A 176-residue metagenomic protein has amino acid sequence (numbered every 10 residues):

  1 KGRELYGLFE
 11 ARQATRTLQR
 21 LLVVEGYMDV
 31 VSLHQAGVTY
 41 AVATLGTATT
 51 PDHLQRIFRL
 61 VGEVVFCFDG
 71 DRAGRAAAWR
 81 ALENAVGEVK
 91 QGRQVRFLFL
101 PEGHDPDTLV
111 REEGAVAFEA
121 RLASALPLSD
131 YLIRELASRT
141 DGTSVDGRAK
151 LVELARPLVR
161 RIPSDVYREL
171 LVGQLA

Functional and structural regions predicted by a protein language model:
K1-L60, V64, A78: Phosphate-handling DNA/RNA-contact segment within nucleic-acid enzymes
Q13, Q55, R59-G62, W79 (+3 more regions): A broad, structural surface signal
M28-D29, T47-T50, D71-A73, P101-D105: Conserved nucleotide-binding/hydrolysis micro-motifs of P-loop NTPases
G37-A41, A81-A85, E112-A115: Short secondary-structure boundary/capping segments
L54-I57, E83-G87, L122-L128: Flexible glycine/proline-rich, aromatic-decorated loop/lid segments
F66-D69: Extracytoplasmic/periplasmic ligand-capture domains
D71-P101: Phosphate/diphosphate-binding loops
G92-L175: C-terminal or mid-to-C-terminal helical accessory/interaction module adjacent to the motor/catalytic core
